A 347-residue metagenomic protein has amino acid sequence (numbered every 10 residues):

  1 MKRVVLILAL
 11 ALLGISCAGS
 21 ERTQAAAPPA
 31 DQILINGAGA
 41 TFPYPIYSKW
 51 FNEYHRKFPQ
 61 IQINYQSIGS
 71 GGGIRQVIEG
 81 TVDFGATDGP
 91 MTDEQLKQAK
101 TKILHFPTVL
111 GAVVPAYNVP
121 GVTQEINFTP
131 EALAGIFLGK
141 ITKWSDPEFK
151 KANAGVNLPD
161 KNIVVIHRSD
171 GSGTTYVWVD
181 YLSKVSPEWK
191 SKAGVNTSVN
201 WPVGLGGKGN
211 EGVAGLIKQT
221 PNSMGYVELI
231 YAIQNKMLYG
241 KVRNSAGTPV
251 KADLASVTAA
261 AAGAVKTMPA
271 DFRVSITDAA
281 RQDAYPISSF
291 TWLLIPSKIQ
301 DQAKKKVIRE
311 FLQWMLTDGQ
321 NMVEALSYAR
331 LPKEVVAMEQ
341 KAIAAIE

Functional and structural regions predicted by a protein language model:
M1-V4: Positively charged n-region of N-terminal signal peptides that target proteins for export
L6-A11: Hydrophobic alpha-helical targeting segments used for export or membrane insertion
L13-S16: C-terminal motif of bacterial Sec signal peptides marking the signal peptidase cleavage site
A18-E347: Flexible loop/hinge segments at secondary-structure junctions
